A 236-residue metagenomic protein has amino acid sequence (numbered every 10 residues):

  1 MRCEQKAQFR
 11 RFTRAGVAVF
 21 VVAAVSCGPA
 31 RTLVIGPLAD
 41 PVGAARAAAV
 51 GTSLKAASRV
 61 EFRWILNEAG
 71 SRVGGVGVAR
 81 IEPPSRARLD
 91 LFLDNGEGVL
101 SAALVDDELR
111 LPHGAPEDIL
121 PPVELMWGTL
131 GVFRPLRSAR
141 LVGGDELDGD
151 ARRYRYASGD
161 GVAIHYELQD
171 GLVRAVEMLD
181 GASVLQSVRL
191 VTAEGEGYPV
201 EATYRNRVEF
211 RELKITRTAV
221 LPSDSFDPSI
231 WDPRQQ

Functional and structural regions predicted by a protein language model:
M1-V25: Sec-dependent bacterial lipoprotein signal peptides
C27-E82, R86, P121, S229-Q236: N-terminal leader/targeting segments and the immediate start of mature chains
A69-A103, L111-P112: Structural recognition of beta-strand segments within beta-rich domains
G77-I81, A102-E108, S187-E194, I215-R217: Extended lipid/amphipathic-ligand handling interfaces
L91-N95, L104-E108, H113-A115, D180 (+2 more regions): A mature extracytoplasmic/lumenal domain signature
D94-G98, P116-I119, V162-A163, A182-S183: Short, surface-exposed beta-strand-loop junctions and turns on beta-sheet-rich folds
E108-V142: Acidic/charged, solvent-exposed loop-and-adjacent secondary-structure segments enriched in E/D, K/R, S/T, and G/P
L147-Q236: Gly/Pro-enriched, hydrophobic low-complexity segments that function as extracytoplasmic propeptides/linkers
